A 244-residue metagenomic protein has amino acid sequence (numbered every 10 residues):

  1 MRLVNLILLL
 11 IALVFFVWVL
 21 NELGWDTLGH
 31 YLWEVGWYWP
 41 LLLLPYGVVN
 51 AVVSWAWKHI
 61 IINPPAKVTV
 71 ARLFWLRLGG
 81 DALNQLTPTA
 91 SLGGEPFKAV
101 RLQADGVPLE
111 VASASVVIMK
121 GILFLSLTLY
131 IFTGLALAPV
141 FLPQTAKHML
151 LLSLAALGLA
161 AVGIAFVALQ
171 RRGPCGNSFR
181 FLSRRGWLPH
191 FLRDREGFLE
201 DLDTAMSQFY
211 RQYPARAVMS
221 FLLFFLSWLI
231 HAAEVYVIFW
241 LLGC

Functional and structural regions predicted by a protein language model:
M1-H30, G80-P189: Transmembrane helix-loop-helix hairpins in multi-pass inner-membrane proteins
R2, E34-L42, Q208-F221: Membrane-interface helix starts
T27-V35, A66-T69, D105-G106, A205-Y213: Helix-boundary and loop/linker segments of multi-pass membrane transporters
L44, V48, G79, I118-L125 (+2 more regions): Hydrophobic residues within alpha-helical transmembrane segments of multi-pass solute transporters/permease subunits
V48-W55, I60-I62, Q85-P96: Short helix-coil transition sites and intra-membrane helix breaks within transmembrane domains of multi-pass
V52-G79, I238-C244: Membrane-embedded helical hairpins/re-entrant loop segments and their flanking transmembrane helices within multi-pass
L123-Y130, D201-L202, F224-V235: Core segments of transmembrane alpha-helices that mediate helix-helix packing or line hydrophobic substrate/ligand
R184-L202: Short, membrane-interfacial amphipathic segments enriched in basic
